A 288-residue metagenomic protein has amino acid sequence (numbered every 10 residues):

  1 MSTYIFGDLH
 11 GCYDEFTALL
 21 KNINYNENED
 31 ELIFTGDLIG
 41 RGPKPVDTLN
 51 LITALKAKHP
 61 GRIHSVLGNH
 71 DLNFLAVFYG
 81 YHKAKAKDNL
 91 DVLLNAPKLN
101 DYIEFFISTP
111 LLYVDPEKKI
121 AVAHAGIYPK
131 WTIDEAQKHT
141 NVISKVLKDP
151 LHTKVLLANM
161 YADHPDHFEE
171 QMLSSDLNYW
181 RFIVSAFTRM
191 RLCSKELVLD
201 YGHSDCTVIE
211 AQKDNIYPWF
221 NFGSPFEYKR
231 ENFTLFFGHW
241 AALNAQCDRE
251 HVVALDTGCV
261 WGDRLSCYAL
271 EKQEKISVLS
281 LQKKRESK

Functional and structural regions predicted by a protein language model:
M1-A57, L72: N-terminal active-site segment of His-dependent metallophosphoesterases
F6-G7, L32-G36, S65-G68, A123 (+3 more regions): Active-site neighborhood of phospho(di)ester-bond hydrolases with catalytic His/Asp-centered motifs
H10-D14, G40-G42, H70-A76, H239-Q246 (+1 more regions): Active-site environment of divalent metal-dependent phosphoester hydrolases
T17-L20, V46-D47, V77-Y79, D134-E135 (+2 more regions): Short amphipathic alpha-helical segments
E27-D30, P60-R62, V122, N232: A general structural motif
N28-E29, K83-D88, L255-T257: Short hydrophobic/aromatic-enriched beta-strand-loop microsegments
G42, V46-L49, A54-S174: Active-site neighborhood of divalent metal-dependent phosphoester bond hydrolases
Q137-K288: Acidic, His/Gly-rich catalytic cores of divalent-metal-dependent hydrolytic chemistry
